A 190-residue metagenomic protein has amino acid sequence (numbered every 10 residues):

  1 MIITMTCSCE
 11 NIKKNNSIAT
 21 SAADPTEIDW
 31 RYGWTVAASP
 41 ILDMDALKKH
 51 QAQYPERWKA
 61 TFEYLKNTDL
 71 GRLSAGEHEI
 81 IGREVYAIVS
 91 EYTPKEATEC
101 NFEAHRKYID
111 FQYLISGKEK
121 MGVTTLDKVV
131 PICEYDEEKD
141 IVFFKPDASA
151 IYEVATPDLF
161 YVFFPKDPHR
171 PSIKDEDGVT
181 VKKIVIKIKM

Functional and structural regions predicted by a protein language model:
M1-A23: Bacterial Sec-dependent N-terminal signal peptides
S21-V89, E99: A short, N-terminal "cap"/entry segment at the start of jelly-roll beta-barrel domains of the cupin/DSBH fold
G82, C100-I109, V129-P131, A148: A short beta-loop-beta micro-motif enriched in histidine and acidic residues
Y86-A104, E119-V129, P165: Conserved short histidine dyad/triad with adjacent acidic residue
K107-I109, Y113-M121, D127-K128, D136-I141: Glycine- and acidic-residue-biased ligand/ion/polar-headgroup-sensing regions
P131-E153: An anionic, turn-rich surface loop/hairpin at beta-sheet edges that serves as a generic interaction/coordination patch
V154-S172: Conserved metal-binding segment of the jelly-roll/cupin
F160-V162, G178-M190: A short hydrophobic beta-strand segment most commonly corresponding to one strand of the jelly-roll/cupin
